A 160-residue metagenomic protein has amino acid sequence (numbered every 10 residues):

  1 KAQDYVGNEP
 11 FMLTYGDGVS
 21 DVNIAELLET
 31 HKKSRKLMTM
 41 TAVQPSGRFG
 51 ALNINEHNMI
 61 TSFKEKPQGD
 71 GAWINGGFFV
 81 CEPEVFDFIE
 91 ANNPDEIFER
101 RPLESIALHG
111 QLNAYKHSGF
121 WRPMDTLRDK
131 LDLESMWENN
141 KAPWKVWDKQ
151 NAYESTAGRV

Functional and structural regions predicted by a protein language model:
K1-P10: Active-site nucleotide-sugar/metal-binding loop of Leloir-type enzymes
N8, R35-K36: Short, high-confidence coil segments that cap the C-terminus of an alpha-helix and link into the following beta-strand
P10-M12, V19, A25-K32, Q44-S46 (+1 more regions): Catalytic-core segments of class I nucleotidyltransferases/pyrophosphorylases that form NMP-activated intermediates
Y15-G16, M40: Small/polar loops that bind or transfer phosphate-bearing groups
N23-I24, A51: Short, conserved acidic/polar surface loops in the N-terminal third of protein domains
L37-M38, Q111: Residues at the starts of beta-strands that form the adenosine-phosphate
M38-I54, Q68: Short beta-strand-to-loop element that shapes/binds the nucleotide-sugar donor at the catalytic cleft/hinge
